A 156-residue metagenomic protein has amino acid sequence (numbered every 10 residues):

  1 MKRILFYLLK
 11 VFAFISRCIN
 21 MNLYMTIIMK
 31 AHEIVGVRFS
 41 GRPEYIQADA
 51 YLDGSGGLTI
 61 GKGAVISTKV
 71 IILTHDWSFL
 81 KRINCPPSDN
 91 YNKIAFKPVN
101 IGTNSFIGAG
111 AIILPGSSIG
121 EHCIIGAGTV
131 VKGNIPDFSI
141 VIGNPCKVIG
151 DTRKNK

Functional and structural regions predicted by a protein language model:
M1-G36, G63, V70, H75-L80 (+4 more regions): Terminal amphipathic alpha-helical/low-complexity segments used for targeting or macromolecular assembly
R3-F14, P43-G54, N84: Short N-terminal helix-initiation segments at or just after the protein's N-terminus
Y24-M25, V37-R38, E44-I46, C85-P87 (+2 more regions): Intrinsically disordered, low-complexity segments enriched in polar/charged residues with Gly/Pro, especially when
I28-A50, S55, I66: N-terminal segments that cap or nucleate solenoid repeat domains
Q47-S118, N144-C146, D151-R153: Flexible, glycine/small-residue-enriched loop-and-beta-strand segment within the central core of proteins
